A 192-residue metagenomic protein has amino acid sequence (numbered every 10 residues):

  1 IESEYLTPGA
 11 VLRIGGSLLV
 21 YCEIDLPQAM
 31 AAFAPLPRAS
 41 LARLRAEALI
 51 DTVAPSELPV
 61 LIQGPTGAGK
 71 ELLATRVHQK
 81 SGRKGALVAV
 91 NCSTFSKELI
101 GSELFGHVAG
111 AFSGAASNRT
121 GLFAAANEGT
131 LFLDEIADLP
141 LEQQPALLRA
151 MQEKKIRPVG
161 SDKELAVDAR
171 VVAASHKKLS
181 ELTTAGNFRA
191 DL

Functional and structural regions predicted by a protein language model:
E2-A39: C-terminal boundary/linker segments immediately following FHA domains
A29-A166, V171-K177, L182-T183: AAA+ ATPase active-site-proximal loops
A185-F188: Charged helix-capping and loop-helix junction motifs
